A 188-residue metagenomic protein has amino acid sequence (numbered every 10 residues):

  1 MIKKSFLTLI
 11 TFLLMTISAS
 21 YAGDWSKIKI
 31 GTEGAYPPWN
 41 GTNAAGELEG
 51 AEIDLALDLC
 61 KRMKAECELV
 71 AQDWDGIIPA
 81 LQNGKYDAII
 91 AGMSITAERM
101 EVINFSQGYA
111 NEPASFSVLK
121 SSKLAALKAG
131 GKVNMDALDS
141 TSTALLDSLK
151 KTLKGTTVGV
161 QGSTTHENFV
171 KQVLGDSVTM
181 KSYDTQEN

Functional and structural regions predicted by a protein language model:
M1-L9: Bacterial N-terminal signal peptides that target proteins for export
T8-I17: Bacterial N-terminal signal peptides
G23-M93, E101: Extracytoplasmic small-molecule ligand-binding "clamshell" domains of the periplasmic binding protein/Venus flytrap
P37-T42, E98, L124-A126, N168-F169: Short, solvent-exposed loop/turn elements at domain surfaces
T42-G46, C67, L153-V160, S177: Second-shell loop/turn segments in exported
I53-K61, D75, P79, N83 (+5 more regions): Solvent-exposed, polar/charged alpha-helical surfaces in well-ordered, non-transmembrane soluble domains, broadly
A65, S94, E101, F105-V158 (+1 more regions): A conserved helix-loop-strand patch within extracytoplasmic ligand-binding domains of the periplasmic binding
E66-D73, V160, S177-Q186: Short beta-strand-to-loop elements that line the ligand-binding cleft of bilobed periplasmic-binding protein-like
